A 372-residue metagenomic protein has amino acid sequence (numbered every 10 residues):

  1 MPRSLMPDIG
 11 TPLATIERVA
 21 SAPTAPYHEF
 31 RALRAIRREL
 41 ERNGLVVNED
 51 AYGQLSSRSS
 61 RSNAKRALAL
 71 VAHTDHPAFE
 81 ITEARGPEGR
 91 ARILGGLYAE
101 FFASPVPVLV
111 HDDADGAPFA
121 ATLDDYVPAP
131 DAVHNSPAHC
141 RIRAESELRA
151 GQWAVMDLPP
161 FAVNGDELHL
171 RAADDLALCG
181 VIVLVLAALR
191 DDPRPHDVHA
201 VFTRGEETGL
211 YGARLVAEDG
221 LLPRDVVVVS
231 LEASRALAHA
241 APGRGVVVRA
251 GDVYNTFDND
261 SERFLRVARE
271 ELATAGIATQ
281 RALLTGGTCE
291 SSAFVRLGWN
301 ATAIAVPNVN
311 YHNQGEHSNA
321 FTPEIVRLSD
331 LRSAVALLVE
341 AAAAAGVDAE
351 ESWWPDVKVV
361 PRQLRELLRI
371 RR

Functional and structural regions predicted by a protein language model:
M1-R372: N-terminal hydrophobic/helix-forming segments and targeting peptides
